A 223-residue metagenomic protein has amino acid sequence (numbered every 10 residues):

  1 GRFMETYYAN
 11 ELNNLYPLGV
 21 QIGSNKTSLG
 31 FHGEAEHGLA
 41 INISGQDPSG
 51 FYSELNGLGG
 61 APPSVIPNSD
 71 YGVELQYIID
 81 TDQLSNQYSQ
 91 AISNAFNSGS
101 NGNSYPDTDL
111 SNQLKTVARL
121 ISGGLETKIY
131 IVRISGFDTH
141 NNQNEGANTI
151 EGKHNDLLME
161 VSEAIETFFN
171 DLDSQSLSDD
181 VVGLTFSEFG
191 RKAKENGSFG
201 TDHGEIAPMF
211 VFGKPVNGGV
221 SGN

Functional and structural regions predicted by a protein language model:
G1-S162, T167-Q175, K194, P208-N223: Feature for exported/extracytoplasmic and membrane-associated proteins, marking the mature portion
T127-I129, S178-D180, F186, G204-A207: Active-site lining segments that contact anionic ligands and/or coordinate catalytic metals
L157, T201-G204: Short acidic-hydrophobic sequence patches enriched in Asp/Glu that either
L172-G197: Metal-dependent active-site segment of extracytoplasmic phospho-/sulfohydrolases and closely related
S198, D202, F210-V211: Active-site substrate-binding loop specific to GH73 endo-beta-N-acetylglucosaminidase modules in bacterial autolysins
